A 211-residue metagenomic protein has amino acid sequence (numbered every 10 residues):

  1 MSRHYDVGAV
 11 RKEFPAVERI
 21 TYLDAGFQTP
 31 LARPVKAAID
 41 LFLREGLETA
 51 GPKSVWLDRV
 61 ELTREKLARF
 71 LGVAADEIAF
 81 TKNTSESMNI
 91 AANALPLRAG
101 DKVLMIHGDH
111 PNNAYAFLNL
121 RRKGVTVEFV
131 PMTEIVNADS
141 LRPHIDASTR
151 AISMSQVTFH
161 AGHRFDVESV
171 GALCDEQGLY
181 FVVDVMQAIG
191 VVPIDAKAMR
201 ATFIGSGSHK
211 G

Functional and structural regions predicted by a protein language model:
M1-G211: Pyridoxal 5′-phosphate
